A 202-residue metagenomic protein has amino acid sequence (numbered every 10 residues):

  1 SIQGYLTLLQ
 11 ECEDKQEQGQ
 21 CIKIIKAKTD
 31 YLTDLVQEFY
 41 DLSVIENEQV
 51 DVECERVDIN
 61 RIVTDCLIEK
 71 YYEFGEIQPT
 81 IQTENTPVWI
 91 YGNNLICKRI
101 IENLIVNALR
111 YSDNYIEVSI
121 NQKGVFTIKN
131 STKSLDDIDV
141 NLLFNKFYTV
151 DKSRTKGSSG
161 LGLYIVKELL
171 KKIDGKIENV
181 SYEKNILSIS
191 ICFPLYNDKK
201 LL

Functional and structural regions predicted by a protein language model:
A27-L32: Short alpha-helical segment of the dimerization/phosphotransfer core of two-component systems
N47-V52, W89-G92: Conserved micro-motifs of the catalytic ATP-binding
E53-I68: A conserved beta-strand-to-alpha-helix junction within the catalytic ATP-binding
A108-L109: Short helix-loop "hinge" at the ATP-lid/N-box region of the Bergerat-fold HATPase_c
N114, G175-K176: Conserved glycine-rich
Y115-V125: Short beta-strand/loop element within the Bergerat-fold HATPase_c
L135-F147: Short conserved segment of the HATPase_c
